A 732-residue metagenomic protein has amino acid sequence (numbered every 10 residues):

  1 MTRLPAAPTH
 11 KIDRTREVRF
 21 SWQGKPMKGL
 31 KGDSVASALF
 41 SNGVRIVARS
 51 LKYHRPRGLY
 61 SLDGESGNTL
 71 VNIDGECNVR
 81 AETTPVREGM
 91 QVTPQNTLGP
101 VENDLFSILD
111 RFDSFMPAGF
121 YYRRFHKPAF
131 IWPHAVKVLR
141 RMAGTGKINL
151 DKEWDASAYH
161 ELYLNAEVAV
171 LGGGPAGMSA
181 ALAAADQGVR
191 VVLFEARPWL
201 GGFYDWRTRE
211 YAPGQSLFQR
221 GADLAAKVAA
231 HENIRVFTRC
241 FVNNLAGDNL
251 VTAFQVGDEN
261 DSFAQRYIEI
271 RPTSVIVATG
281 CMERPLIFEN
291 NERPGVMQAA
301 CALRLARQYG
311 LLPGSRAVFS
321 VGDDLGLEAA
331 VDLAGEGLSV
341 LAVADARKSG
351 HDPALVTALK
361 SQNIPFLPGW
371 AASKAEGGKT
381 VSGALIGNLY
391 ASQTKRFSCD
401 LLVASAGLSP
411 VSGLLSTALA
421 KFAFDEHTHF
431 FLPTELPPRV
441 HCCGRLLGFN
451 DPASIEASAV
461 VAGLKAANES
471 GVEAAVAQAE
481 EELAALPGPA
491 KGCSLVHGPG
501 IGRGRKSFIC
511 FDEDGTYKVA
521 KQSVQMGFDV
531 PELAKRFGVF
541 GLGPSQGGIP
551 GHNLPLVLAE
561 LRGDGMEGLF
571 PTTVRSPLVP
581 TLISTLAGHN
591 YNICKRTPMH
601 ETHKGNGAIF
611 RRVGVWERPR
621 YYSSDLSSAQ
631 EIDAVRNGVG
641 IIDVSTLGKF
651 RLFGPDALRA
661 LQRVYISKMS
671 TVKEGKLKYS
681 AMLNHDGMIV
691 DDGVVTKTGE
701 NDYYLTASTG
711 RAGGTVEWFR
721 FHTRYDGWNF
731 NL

Functional and structural regions predicted by a protein language model:
T2-K25, G29-N592, N684: Residues forming the flavin
D512-E513, R562-G568, T573-L732: Glycine/proline-enriched, intrinsically flexible loops and inter-domain linkers
